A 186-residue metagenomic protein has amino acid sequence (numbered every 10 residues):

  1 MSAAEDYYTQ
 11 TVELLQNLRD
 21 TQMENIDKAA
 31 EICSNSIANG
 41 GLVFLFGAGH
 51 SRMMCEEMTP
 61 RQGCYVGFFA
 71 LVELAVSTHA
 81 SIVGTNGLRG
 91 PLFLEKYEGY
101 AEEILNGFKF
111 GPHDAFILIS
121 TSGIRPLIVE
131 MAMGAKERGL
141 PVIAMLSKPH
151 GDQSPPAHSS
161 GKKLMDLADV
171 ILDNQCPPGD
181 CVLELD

Functional and structural regions predicted by a protein language model:
M1-D20: Generic N-terminal amphipathic, Lys/Arg-enriched alpha-helix
A3, N25-K28, H50, K96: Short, contiguous, pocket-lining structural segments that sit at or immediately flank catalytic/ligand-binding sites
Y8, I26-A30, A132: Hydrophobic alpha-helical segments
L15-N25, F116-R125: Short, glycine-rich nucleotide/cofactor-binding loops
Q16, E31-S34, M133: Surface-exposed alpha-helical segments enriched in charged/polar residues
T21-N39, I104: A short, well-structured juxtamembrane/interface segment
A38, L45-D186: Glycine-rich phosphate-binding loops that contact phosphosugars or nucleotide phosphates
